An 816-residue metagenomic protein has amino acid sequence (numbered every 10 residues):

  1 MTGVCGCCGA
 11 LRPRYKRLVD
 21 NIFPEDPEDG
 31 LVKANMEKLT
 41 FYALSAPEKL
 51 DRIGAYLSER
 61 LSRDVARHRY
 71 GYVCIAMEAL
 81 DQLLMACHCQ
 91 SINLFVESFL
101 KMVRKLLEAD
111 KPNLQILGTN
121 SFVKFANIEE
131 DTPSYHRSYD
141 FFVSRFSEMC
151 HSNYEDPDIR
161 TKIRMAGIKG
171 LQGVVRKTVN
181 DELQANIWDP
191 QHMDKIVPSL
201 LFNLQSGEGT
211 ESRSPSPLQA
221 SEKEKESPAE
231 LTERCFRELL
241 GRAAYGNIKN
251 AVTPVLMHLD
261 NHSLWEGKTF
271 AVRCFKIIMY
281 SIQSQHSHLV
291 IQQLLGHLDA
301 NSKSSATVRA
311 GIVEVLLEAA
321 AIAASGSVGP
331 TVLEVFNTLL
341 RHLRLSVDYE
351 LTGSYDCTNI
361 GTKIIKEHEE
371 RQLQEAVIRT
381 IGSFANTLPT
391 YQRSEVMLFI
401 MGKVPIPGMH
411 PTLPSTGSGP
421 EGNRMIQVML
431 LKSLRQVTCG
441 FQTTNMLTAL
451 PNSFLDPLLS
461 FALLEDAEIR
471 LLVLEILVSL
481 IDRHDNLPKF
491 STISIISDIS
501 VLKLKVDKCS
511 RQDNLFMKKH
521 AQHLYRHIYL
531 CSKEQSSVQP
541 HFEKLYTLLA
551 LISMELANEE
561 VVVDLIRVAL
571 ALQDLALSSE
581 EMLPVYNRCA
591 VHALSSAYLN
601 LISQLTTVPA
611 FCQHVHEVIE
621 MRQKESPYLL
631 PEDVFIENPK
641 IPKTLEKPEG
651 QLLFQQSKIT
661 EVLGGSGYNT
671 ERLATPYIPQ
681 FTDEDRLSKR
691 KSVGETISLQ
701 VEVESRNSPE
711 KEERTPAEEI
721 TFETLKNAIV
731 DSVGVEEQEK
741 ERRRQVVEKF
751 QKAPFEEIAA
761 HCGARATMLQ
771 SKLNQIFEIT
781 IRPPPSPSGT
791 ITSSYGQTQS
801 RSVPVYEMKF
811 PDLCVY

Functional and structural regions predicted by a protein language model:
M1-R63, R69, D812: N-terminal "cap/leader" segments of large eukaryotic alpha-helical scaffolds
T2-C8, L39-L50, V65-R69, C87-V96 (+20 more regions): HEAT/armadillo-like alpha-solenoid scaffolds in large eukaryotic assembly and transport factors
M36, G54-R60, N359, S453-F454 (+1 more regions): Eukaryotic beta-rich interaction modules
L39-A43, L61, A76-M85, F99 (+18 more regions): Hydrophobic residues within the alpha-helices of tandem HEAT/HEAT-like
S58-S62, G71-I92, K101-E108, F122 (+4 more regions): Amphipathic alpha-helical interface segments within eukaryotic helical scaffold and small GTPase-regulatory domains
T390, L398, G408-G694: Eukaryotic scaffolding regions of large macromolecular assemblies
T644-Y816: Eukaryotic low-complexity, intrinsically disordered regulatory regions enriched in proline/serine/threonine
